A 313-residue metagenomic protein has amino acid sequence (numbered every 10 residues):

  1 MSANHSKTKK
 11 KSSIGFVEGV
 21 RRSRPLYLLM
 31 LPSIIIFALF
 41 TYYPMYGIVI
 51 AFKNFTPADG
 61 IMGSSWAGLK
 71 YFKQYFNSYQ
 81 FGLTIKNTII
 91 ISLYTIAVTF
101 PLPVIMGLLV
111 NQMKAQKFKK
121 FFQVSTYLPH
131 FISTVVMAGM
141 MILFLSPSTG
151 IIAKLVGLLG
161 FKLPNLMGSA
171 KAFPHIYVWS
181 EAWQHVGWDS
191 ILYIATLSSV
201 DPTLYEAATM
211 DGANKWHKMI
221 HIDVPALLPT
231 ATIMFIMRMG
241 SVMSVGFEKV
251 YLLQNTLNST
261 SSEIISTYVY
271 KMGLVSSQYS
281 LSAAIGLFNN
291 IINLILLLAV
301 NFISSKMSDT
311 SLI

Functional and structural regions predicted by a protein language model:
M1-G19: Short, Lys/Arg-rich, polar N-terminal cytosolic tail immediately upstream of the first transmembrane signal-anchor
G19-I313: A structural signal for multi-pass alpha-helical bundles of membrane permease subunits that mediate small-molecule
